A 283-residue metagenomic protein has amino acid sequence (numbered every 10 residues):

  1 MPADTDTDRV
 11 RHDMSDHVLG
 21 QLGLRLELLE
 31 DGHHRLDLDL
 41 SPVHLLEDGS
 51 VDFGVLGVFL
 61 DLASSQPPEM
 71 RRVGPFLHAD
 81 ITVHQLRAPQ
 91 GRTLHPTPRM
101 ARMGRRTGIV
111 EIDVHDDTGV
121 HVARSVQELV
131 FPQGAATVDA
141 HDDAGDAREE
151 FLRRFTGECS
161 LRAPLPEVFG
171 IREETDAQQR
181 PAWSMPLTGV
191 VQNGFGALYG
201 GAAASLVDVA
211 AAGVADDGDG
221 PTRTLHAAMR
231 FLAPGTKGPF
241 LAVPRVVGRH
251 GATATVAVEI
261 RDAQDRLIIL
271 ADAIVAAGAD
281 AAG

Functional and structural regions predicted by a protein language model:
M1-G283: Terminal targeting signals and extreme-terminal segments of soluble enzymes
